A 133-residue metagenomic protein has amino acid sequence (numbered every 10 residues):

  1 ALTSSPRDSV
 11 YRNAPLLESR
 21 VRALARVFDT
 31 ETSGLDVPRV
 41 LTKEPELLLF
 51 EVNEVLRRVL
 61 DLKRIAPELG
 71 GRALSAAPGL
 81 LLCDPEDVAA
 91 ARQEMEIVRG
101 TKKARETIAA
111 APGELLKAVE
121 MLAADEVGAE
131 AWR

Functional and structural regions predicted by a protein language model:
A1-R133: Long amphipathic alpha-helical repeat/alpha-solenoid cores
